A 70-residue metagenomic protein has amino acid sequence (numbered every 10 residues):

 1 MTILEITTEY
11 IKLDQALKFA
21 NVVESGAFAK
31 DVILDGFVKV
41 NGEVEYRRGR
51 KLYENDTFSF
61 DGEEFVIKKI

Functional and structural regions predicted by a protein language model:
T2, I6, T57-I70: A positively charged, amphipathic N-terminal helix/segment that binds anionic biomolecules
T8, L13-E54: A basic, amphipathic helix-loop patch mediating RNA/tRNA/ribosome contacts
